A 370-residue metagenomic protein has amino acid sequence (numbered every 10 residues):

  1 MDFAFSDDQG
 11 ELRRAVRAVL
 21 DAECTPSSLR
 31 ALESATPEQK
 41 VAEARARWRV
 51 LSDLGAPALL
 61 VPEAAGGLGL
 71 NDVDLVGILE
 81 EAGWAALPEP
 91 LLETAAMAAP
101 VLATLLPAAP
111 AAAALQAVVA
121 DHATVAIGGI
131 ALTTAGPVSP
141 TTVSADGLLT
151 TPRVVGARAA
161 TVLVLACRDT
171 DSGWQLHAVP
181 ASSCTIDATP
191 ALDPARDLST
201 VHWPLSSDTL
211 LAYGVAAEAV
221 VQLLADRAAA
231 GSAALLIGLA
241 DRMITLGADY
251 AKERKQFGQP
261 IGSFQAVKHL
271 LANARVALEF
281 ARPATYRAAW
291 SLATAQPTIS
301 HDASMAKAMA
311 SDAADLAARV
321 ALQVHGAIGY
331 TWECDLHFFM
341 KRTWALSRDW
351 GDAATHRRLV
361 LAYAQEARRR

Functional and structural regions predicted by a protein language model:
M1-G83, D226-R370: Alpha-helical interface subdomain recognition
Q39-K40, L106-A111, T170-S172, L210-A216 (+1 more regions): Short, glycine- and charge-enriched coil/turn segments that flank and shape catalytic ligand pockets
E89-A108: N-terminal glycine-rich flavin-associated loop
P90, A112-D241, T245: FAD-binding core of flavoproteins
A99, P107-A113, V119, V360-R370: A structural-propensity feature for long, helix-poor, extended segments
